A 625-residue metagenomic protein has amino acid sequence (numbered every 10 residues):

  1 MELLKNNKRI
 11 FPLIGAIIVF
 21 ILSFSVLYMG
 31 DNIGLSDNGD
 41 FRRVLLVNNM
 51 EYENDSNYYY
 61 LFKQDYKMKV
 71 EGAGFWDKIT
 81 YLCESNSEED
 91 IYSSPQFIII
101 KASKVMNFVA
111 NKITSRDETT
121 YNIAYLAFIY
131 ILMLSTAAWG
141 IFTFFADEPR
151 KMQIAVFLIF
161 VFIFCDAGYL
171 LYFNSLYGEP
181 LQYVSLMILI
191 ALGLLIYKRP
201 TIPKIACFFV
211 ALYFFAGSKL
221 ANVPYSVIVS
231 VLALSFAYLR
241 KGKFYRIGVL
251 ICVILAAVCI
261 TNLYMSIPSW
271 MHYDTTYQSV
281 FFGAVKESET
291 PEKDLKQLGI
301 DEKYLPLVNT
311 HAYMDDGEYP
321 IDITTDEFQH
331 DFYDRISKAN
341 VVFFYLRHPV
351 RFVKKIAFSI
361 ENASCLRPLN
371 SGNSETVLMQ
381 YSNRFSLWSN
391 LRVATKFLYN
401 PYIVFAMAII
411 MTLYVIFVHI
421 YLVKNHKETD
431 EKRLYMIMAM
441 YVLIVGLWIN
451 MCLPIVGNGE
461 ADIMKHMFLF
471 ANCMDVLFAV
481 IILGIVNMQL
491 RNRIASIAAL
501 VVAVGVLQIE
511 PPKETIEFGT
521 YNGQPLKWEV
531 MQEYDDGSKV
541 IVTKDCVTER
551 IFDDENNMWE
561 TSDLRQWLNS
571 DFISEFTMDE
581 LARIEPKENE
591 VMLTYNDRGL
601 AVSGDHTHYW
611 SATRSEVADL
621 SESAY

Functional and structural regions predicted by a protein language model:
M1-D31, Q96-V285, K396-L490: Hydrophobic transmembrane helix bundles of membrane-integrated enzymes that assemble and modify cell-envelope
R9-A73, I254-I267, V506-Q508: Transmembrane signal-anchor helices characteristic of membrane glycosylation enzymes that use polyprenol
L45-E88, P268-V377, N557-S562: Membrane-proximal stem/loop segments at transmembrane-domain junctions that anchor or position
S103-T136, N362-S386, S570-L620: Extracellular-facing segments of soluble proteins and assemblies that are Gly/Ser/Thr-biased and enriched in aromatics
F173, Y183, I190-L195, L212-P224 (+8 more regions): Conserved catalytic-core segments centered on acid/base and nucleophilic motifs
N373-T395, Y399-M407: Small-residue-rich helix-loop
V502-K513: Bacterial Sec-dependent signal peptides at the C-terminal "C-region" and cleavage site
P511-Y625: Collagenous Gly-X-Y triple-helix signature in extracellular proteins
